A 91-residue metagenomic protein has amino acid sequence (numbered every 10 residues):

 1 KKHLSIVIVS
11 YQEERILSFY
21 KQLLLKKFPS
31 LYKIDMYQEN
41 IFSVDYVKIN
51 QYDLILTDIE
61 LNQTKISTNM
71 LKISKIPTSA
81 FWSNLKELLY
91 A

Functional and structural regions predicted by a protein language model:
K1-A91: C-terminal regulatory/effector modules of DNA-binding transcriptional regulators
